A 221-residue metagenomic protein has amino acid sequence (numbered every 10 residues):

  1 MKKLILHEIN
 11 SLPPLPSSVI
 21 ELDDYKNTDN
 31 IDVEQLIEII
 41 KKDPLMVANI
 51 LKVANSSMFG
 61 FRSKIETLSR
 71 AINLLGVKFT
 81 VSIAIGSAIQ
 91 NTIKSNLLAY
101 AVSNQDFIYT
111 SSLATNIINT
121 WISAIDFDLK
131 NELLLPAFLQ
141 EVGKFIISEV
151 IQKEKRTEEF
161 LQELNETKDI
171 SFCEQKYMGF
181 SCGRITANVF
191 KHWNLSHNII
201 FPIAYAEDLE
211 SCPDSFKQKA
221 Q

Functional and structural regions predicted by a protein language model:
M1-K153, I170-L195, I203-K219: Conserved alpha-helical "signature site" that marks functionally important helical segments or helix/loop junctions
I151-K168: Post-HEXXH active-site segment of zinc metalloproteases
